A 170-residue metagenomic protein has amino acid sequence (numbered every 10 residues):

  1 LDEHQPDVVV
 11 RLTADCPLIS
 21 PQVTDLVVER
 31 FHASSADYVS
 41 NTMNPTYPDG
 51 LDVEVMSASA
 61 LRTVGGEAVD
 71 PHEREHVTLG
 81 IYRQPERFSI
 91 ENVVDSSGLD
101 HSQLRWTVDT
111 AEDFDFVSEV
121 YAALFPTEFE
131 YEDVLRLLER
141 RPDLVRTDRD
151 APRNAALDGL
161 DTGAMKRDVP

Functional and structural regions predicted by a protein language model:
L1, Q5-A14: Short beta-strand-to-loop acidic/aromatic patch adjacent to the donor-nucleotide binding site
D2, S35-A36, R87-I90: Short, motif-level signal for alpha-helix interfacial/capping segments enriched in acidic residues and aromatics/proline
H4, C16-T46: Conserved donor-nucleotide/metal-binding helix-loop-beta segment in metal-dependent transferases, i.e., the alpha-helix
R11, Y38-N41, S89-V93: A structural signal for short, well-ordered beta-strand segments and their strand-loop junctions that often border
T42-V53, L99-H101: A recurrent flexible, glycine/aromatic-enriched loop bordering the glycosyltransferase active site that acts as
M56-P170: Active-site oxyanion/phosphate-handling segment shared across diverse enzymes
